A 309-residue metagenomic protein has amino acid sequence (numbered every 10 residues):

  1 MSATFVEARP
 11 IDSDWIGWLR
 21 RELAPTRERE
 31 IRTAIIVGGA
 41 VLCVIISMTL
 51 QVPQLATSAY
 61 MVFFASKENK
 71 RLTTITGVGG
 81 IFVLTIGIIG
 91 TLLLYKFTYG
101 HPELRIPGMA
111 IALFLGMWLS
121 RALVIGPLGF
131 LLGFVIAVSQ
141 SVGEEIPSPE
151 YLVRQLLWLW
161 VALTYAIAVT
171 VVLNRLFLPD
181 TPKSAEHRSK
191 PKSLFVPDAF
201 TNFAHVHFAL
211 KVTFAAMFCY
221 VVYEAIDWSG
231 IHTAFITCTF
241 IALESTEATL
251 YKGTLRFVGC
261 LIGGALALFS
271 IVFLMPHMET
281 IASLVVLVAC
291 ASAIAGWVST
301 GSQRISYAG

Functional and structural regions predicted by a protein language model:
M1-G309: A transmembrane helix-and-boundary motif of multi-pass membrane transporters/channels
